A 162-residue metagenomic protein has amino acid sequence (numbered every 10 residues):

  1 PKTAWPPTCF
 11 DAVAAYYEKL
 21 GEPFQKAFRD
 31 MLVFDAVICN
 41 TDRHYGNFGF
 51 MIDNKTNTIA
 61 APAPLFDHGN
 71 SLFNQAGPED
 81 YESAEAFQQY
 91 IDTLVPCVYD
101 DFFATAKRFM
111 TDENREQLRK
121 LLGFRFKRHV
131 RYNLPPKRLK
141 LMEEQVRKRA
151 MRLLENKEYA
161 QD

Functional and structural regions predicted by a protein language model:
P1-N40, H44-Y45, G49-D162: Anionic ligand-binding catalytic core segments
